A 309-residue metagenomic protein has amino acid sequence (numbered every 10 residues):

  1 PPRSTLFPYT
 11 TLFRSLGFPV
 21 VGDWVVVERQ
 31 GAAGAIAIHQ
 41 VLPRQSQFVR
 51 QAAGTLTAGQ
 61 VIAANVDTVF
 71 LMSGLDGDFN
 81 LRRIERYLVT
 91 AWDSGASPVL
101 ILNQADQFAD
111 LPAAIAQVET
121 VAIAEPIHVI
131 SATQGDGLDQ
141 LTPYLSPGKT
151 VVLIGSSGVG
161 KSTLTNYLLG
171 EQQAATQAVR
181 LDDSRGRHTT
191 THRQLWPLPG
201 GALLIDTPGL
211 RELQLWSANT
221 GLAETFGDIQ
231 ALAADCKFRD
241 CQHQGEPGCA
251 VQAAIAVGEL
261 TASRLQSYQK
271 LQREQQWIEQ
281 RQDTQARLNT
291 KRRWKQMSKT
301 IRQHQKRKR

Functional and structural regions predicted by a protein language model:
P1-L12: Short, small-residue-biased leader/transition segments that mark boundaries at the very start of proteins
L16-W24, R29-A32, L42-I62, S97-P98 (+2 more regions): Helix-rich effector regions associated with P-loop NTPase G domains
A32-V49, N65-R83, A96-V99, A105-D110 (+1 more regions): Conserved Switch II/interswitch segment of TRAFAC-class P-loop GTPases
D67, K149, T261: Conserved acidic residues
R82-W92: Histidine-anchored nucleotide/phosphate-binding helix
S97, Q104-V159: Canonical P-loop GTPase G-domain recognition
K161-Q177: A conserved segment at the C-terminal end of the G1
